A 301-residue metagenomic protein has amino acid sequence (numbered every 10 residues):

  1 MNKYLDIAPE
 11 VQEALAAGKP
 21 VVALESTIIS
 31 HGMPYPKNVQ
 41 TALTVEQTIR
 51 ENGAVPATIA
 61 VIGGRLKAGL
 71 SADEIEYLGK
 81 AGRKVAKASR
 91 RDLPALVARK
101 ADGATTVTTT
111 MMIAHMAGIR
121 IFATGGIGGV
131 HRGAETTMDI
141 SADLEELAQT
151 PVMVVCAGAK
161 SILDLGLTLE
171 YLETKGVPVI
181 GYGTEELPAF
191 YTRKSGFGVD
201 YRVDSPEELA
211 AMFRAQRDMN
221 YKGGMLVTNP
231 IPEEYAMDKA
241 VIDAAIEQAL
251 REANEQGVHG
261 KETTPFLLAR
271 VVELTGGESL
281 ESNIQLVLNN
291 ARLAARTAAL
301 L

Functional and structural regions predicted by a protein language model:
M1-E51, M116: N-terminal glycine-/serine-/threonine-rich phosphate-binding loop
E13-A16, V21-V22, I113-M116, I121-A123 (+5 more regions): Solvent-exposed alpha-helices and their adjacent loops that cap or buttress functional pockets in soluble metabolic
V22-L24, P56-V61, G103, I121-G126 (+5 more regions): General beta-strand structural signal in soluble alpha/beta enzymes
S26, H31-M33, V39-L96, D218-E234: Glycine-rich nucleotide/cofactor/substrate-binding loop typically near the N-terminus or early in the first domain
S71-P151: Divalent-metal (Mg2+/Mn2+/Ca2+)-assisted nucleotide/phosphate chemistry catalytic cores
A104-V107, E135-A148, V152-E173, P206-A211: Active-site glycine-rich loop that binds ribose-phosphate moieties when present
R193-D218: Anionic-ligand binding region
Y221-N289: A C-terminal functional module that forms or caps the active site or interfaces directly with catalytic machinery
